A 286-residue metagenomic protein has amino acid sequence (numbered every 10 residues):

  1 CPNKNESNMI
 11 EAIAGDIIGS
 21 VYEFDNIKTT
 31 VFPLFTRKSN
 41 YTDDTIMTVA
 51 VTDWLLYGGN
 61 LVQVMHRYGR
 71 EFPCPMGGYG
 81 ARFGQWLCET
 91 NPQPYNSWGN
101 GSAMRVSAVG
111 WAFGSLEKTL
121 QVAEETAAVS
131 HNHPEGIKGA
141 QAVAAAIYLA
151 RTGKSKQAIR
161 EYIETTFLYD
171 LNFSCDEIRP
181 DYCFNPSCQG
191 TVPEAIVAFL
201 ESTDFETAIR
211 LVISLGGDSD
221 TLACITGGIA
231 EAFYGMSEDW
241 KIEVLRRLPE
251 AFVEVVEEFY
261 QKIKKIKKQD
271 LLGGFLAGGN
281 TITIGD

Functional and structural regions predicted by a protein language model:
C1-D286: Structured, active/binding-site neighborhoods that engage oxygen-rich ligands
